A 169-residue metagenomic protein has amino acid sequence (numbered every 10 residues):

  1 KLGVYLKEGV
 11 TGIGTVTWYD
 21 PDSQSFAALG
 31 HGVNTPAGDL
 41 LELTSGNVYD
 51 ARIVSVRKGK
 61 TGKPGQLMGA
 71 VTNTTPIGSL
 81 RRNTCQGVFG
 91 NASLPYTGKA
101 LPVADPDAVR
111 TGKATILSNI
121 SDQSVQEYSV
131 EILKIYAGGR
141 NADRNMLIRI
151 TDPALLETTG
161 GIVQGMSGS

Functional and structural regions predicted by a protein language model:
K1-G160, Q164: Serine endopeptidase catalytic core focused on the charge-relay Asp
G165-S169: Extended hydrophobic
